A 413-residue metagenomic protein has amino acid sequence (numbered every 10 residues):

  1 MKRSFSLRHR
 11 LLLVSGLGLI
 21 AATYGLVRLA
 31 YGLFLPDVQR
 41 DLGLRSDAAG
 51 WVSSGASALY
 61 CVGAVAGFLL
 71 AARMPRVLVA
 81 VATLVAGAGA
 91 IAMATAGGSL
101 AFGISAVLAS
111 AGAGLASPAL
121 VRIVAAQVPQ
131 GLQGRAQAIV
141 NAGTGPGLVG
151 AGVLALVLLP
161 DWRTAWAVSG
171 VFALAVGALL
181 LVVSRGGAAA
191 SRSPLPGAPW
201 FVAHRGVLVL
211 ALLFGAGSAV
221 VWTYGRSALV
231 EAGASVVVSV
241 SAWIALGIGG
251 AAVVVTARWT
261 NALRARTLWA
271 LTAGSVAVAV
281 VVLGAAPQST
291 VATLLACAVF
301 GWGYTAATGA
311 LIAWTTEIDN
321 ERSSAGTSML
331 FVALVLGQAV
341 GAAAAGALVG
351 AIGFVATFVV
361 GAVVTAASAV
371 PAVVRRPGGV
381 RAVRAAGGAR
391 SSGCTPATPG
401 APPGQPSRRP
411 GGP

Functional and structural regions predicted by a protein language model:
Y24, L108-L120, V299-L311: Core transmembrane helices of Major Facilitator Superfamily
V62-G97: Conserved MFS/SLC helix-loop-helix module at the cytosolic interface between two early adjacent transmembrane helices
G63-P75, A252-A265, V349: Helix-to-loop junctions at the C-terminal end of transmembrane segments in multipass secondary transporters
G89, L100-A109, V291-V299: Paired small-residue
S99, Q130-R185: Helix-loop-helix hairpin linking two adjacent transmembrane segments in secondary transporters
A106-A142: Cytoplasmic helix-loop-helix junction between adjacent transmembrane helices in 12-TM secondary transporters
R266-L311: C-terminal transmembrane helical hairpin of 12-TM major facilitator-type secondary transporters
I318-F354, F358-V364: A late C-terminal transmembrane helix in Major Facilitator Superfamily
